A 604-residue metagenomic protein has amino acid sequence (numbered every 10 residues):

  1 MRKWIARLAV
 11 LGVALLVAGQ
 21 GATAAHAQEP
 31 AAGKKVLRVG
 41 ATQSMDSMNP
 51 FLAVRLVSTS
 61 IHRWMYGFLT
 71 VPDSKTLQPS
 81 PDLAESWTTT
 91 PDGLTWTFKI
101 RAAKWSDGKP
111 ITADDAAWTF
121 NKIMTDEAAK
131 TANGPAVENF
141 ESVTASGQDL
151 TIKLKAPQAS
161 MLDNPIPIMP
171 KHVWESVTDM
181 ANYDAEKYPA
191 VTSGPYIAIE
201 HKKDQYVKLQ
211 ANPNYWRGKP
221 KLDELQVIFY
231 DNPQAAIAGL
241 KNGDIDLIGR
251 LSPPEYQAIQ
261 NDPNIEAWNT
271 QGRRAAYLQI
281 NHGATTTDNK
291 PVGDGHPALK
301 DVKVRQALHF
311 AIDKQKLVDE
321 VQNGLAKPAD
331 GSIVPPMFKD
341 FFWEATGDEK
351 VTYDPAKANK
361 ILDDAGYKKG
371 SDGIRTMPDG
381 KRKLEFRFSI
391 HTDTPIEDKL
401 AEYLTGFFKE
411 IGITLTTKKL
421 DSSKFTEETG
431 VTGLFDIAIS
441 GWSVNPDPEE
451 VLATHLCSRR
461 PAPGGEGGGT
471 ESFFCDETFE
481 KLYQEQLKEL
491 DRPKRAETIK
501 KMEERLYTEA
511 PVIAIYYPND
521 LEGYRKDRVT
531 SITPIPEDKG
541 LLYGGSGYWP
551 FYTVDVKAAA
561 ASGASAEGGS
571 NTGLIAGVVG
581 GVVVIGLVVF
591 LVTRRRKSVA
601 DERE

Functional and structural regions predicted by a protein language model:
M1-A9: Bacterial N-terminal signal peptides that target proteins for export
K3-W4, E29, K75, I100-T131 (+5 more regions): Extracytoplasmic/periplasmic ligand-capture domains
L16-H26: C-terminal segment of classical bacterial N-terminal signal peptides
Q28-K34: Cleaved targeting-peptide boundary
G40-P91, N121, P189-V191: N-terminal lobe/hinge region of extracytoplasmic solute-binding protein
A132-V177, E320: Surface-exposed binding/hinge segments that line and control ligand-binding clefts or catalytic entry sites
I515: Active-site-proximal polar cores
Y524-A566: Long beta-strand-rich cores associated with HINT superfamily self-processing modules
